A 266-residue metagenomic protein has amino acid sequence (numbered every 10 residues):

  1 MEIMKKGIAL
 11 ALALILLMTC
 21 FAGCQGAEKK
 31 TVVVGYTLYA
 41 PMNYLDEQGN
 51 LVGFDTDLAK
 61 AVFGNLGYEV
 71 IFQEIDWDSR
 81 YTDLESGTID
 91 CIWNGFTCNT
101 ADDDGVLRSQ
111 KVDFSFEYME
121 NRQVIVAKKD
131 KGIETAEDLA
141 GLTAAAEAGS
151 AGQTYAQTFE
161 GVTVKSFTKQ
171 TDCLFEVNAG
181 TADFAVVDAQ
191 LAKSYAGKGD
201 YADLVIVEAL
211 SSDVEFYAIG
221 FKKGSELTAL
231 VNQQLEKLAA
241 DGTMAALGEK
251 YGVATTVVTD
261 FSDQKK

Functional and structural regions predicted by a protein language model:
M1-T31, K265-K266: Short, low-complexity disordered leader/linker segments with a strong preference for bacterial N-terminal type II
E28-F96: Extracytoplasmic small-molecule ligand-binding "clamshell" domains of the periplasmic binding protein/Venus flytrap
T37-L38, M119-A127, A189, K193-Q233 (+1 more regions): Periplasmic-binding protein-like
T56, I71-E85, K131, A151 (+1 more regions): Short helix-initiation/N-cap motifs at beta->coil->alpha
T56-N65, D130, T143, A148-S150 (+1 more regions): Extended ligand-binding regions for polar small-molecule ligands
E69, A151-T168, D203-E208, L235-K266: Ligand-binding clefts/hinges and TM-proximal coupling segments of bilobed small-molecule sensing domains
G95-S109, Y155-T158, D183-D213: A ligand-binding cleft/hinge motif common to bilobed small-molecule-binding domains
F116-Y118, A127-A144: Flexible hinge/capping segments at coil-to-helix
